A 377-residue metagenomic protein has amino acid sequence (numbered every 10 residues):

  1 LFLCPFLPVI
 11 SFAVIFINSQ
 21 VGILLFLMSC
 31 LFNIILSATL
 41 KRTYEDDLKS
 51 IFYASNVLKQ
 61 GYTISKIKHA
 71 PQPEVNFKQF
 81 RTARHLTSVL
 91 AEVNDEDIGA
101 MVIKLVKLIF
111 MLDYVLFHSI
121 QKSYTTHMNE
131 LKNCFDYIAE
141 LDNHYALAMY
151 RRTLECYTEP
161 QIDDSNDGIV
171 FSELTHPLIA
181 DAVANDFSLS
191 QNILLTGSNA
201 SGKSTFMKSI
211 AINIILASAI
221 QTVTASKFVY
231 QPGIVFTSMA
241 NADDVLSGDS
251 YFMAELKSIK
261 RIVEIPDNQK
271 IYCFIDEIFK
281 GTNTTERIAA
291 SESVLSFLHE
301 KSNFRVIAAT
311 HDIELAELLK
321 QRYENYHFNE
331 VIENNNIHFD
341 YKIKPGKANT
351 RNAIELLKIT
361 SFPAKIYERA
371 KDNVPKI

Functional and structural regions predicted by a protein language model:
L1-S198, F206-M207, A211, A217-I234: Alpha-helical coupling/stalk and coiled-coil linker elements that connect catalytic or binding modules and transmit
F16-L24, L36, L147-I377: ATPase nucleotide-binding head domains, primarily ABC-like/P-loop NTPase cores
